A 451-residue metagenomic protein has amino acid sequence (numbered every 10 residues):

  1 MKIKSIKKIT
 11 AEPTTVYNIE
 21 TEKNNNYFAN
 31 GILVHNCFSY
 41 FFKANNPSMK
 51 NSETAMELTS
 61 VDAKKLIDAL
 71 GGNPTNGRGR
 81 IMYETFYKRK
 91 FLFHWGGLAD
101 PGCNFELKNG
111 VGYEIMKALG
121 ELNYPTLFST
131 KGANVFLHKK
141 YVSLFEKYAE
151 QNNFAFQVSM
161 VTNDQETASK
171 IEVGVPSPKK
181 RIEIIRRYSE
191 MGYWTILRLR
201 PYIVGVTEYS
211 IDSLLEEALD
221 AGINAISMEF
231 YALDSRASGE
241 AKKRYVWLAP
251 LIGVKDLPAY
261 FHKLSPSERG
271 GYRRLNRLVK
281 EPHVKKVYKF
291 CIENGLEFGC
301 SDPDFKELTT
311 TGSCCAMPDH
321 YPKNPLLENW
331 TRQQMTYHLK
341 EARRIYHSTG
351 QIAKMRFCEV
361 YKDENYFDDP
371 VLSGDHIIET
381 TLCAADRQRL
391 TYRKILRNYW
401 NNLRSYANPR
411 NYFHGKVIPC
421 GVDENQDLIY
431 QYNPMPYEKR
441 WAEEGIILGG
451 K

Functional and structural regions predicted by a protein language model:
M1-N36: Autoprocessing domains of the Hint superfamily
T14-N18, N25-N26, L92, P125 (+3 more regions): Beta-sheet entry/capping signal
E20-E22, N30, H35, S129 (+3 more regions): Generic beta-strand/beta-sheet core signal
N24, F42-A44, V161-Q165: Short connector loops/turns at beta-strand edges and beta->alpha or beta->beta junctions
F28, F41-S48, H262-E268: Short acidic (Asp/Glu) and glycine-rich catalytic loops that position anionic groups and cofactors
F38-A155, R187, C383-W400, R404-K451: Conserved Radical SAM active-site core
I67-V279, H283: Conserved AdoMet/S-adenosylmethionine-binding subsite of the radical SAM
K242-K451: C-terminal accessory extensions appended to soluble enzyme cores
